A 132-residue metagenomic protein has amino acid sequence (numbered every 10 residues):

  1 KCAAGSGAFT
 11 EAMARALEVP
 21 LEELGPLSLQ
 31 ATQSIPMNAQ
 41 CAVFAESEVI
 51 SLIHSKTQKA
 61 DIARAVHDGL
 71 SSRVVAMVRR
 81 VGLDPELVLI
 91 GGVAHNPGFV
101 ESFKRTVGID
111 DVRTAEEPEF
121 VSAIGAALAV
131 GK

Functional and structural regions predicted by a protein language model:
K1-G5, A65-H67, I90-A94, R113-A123: Active-site nucleophile and cofactor-binding loops and adjacent substrate-binding regions of central metabolic enzymes
G7-R15, A115-K132: Glycine-rich phosphate-binding/hydrolytic loop that grips phosphoryl groups
G7-V43: A short helix-loop
E23-Q30, A65, E86-L89, T114: Beta-strand segments within the central parallel beta-sheet cores of soluble alpha/beta enzyme folds
Q33, Q58, G82-P85, I109-D110: Short coil/turn connectors at secondary-structure junctions
A45-V78, E119: Adenine-nucleotide phosphate-binding core of ATP-dependent small-molecule kinases
V78-R79, L83-T106, P118-E119: Glycine-rich phosphate-binding loops at beta-strand->alpha-helix junctions
